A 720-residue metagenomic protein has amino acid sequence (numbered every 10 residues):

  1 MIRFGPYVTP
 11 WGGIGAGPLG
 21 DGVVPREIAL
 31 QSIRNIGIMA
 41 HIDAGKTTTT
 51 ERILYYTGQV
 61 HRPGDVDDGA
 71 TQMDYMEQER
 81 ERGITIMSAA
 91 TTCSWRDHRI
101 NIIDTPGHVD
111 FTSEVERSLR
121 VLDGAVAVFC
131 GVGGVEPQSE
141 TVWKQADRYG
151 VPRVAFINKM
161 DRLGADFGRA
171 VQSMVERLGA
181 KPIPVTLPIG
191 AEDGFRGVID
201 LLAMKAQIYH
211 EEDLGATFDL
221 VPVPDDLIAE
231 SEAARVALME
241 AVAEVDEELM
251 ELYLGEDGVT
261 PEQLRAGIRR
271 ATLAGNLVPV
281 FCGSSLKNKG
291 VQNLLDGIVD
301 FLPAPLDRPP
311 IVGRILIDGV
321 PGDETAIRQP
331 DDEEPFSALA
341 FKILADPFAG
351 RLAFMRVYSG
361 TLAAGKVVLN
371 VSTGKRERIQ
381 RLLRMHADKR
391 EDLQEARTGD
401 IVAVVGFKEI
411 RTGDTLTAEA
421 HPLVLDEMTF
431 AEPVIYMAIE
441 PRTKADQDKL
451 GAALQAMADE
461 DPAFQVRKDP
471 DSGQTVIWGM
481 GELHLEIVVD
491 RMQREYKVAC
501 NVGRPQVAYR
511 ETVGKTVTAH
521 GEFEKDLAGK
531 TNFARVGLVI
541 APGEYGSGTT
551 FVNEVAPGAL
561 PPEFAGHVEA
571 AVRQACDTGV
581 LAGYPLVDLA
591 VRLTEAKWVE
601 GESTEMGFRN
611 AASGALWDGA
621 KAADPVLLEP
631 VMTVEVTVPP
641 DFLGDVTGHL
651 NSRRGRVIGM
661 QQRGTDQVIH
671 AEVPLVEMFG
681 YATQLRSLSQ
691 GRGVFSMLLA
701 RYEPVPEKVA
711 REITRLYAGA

Functional and structural regions predicted by a protein language model:
I2-A720: Structural and coupling elements of P-loop NTPases
